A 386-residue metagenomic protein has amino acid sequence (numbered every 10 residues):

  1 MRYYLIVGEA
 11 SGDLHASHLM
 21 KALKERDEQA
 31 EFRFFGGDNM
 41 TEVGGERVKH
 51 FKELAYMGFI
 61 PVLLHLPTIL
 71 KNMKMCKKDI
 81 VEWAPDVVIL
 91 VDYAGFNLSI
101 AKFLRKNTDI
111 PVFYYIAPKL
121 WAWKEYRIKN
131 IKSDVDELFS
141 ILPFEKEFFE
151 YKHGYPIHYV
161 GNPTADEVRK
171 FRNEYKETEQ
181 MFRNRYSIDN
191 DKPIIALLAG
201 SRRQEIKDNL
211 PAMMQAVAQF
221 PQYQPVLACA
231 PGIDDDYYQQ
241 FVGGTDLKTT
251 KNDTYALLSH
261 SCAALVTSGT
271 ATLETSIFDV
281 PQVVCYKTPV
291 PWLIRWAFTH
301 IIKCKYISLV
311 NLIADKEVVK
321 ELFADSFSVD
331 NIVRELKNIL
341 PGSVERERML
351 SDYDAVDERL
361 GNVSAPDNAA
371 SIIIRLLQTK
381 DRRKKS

Functional and structural regions predicted by a protein language model:
M1-S386: Nucleotide-activated sugar donor-binding and catalytic core shared by glycosyltransferases and related lipid-linked
